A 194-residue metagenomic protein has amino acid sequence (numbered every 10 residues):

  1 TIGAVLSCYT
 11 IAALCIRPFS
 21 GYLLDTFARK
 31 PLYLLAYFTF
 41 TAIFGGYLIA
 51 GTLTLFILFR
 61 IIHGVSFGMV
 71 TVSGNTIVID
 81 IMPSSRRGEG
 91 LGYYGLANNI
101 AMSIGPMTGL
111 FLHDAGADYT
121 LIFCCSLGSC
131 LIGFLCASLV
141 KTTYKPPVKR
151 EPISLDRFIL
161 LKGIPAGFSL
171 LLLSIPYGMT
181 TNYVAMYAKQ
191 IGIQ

Functional and structural regions predicted by a protein language model:
T10-P18, M102-S103: Residue-level signature of mid-helix packing/kink "hotspots" within the transmembrane helices of 12-pass Major
A28, I49-L55: Helix-breaking motifs and short loop linkers at transmembrane-helix boundaries and internal kinks in secondary membrane
P31-G45: Structural signature of the two symmetry-related core transmembrane helices
T54-I62: Paired small-residue
I61-A97: Cytoplasmic helix-loop-helix junction between adjacent transmembrane helices in 12-TM secondary transporters
L127-P146: C-terminal membrane-cytosol helix-exit motif in multi-pass small-molecule transporters
T142-G167: Juxtamembrane intracellular "pre-TM" segments in multi-pass secondary transporters
P165-Q194: Extracytoplasmic gate region of multi-pass secondary transporters
